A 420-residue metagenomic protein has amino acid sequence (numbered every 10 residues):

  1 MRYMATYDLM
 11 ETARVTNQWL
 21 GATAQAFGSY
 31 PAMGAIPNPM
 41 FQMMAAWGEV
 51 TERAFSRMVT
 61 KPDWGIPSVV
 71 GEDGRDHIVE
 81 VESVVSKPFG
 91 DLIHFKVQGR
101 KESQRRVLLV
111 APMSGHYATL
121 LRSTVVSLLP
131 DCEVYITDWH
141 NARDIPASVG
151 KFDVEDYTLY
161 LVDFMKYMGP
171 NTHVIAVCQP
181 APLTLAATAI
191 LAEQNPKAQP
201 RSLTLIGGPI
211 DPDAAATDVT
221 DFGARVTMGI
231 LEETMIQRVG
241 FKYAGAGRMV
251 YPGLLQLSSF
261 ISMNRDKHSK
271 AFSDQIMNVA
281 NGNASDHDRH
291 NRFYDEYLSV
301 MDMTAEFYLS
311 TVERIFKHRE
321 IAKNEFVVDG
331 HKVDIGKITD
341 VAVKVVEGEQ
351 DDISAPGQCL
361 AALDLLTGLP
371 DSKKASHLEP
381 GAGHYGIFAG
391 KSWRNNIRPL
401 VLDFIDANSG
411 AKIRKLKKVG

Functional and structural regions predicted by a protein language model:
M1-M43, W47, P170, A187-E306: Alpha/beta-hydrolase-fold enzymes
G28-V97: Low-complexity, highly charged intrinsically disordered N-terminal segments that act as targeting/localization
P67-I145: Short, surface-exposed "cap/lid" segments of acyl-processing enzymes
D144-P146, D156-H173, L185-A189: Conserved acidic catalytic loop of the alpha/beta-hydrolase fold
A176-T184: Gly/Ala-rich beta-loop-alpha elbow adjacent to hydrolase catalytic centers
I338-T339, V345-E347, D351: Short beta-strand/loop motif that positions the catalytic acidic residue of the alpha/beta-hydrolase fold
D352-Q358: Conserved alpha/beta-hydrolase "acid-adjacent" motif
I353, H377-N395: Catalytic histidine-centered segment of alpha/beta-hydrolase-like enzymes
